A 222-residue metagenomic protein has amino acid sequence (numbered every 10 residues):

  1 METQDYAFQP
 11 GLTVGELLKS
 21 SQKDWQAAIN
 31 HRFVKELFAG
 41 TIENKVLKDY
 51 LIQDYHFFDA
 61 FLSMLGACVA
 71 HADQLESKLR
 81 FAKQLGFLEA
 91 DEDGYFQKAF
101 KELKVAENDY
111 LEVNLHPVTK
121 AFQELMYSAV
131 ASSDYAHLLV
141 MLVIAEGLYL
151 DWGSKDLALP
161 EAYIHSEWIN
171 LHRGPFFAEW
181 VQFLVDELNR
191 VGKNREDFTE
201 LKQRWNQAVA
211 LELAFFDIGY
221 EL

Functional and structural regions predicted by a protein language model:
M1-G15, K19, L222: Basic/polar N-terminal segments that are highly enriched at the extreme N-terminus, encompassing both cleavable
G11-L18, F100, L125-S128, D217: Hydrophobic alpha-helical segments
L18-I42, F61, F183-N194: Short alpha-helical hairpin
Q22-A27, I42-H71, F87, D91 (+2 more regions): Alpha-helical bundle segments that constitute or directly flank the non-heme di-iron/ferroxidase center
D49-A60, F87, N114, F176 (+3 more regions): Short, contiguous, pocket-lining structural segments that sit at or immediately flank catalytic/ligand-binding sites
E76-E179, A210: Active-site-proximal alpha-helical scaffolds that flank and shape metal-associated catalytic sites
H165, F177-V191, A208-V209, G219: Carbohydrate-associated surface elements
G192-L222: Long hydrophobic alpha-helical segments typical of transmembrane helices together with their membrane-interfacial
